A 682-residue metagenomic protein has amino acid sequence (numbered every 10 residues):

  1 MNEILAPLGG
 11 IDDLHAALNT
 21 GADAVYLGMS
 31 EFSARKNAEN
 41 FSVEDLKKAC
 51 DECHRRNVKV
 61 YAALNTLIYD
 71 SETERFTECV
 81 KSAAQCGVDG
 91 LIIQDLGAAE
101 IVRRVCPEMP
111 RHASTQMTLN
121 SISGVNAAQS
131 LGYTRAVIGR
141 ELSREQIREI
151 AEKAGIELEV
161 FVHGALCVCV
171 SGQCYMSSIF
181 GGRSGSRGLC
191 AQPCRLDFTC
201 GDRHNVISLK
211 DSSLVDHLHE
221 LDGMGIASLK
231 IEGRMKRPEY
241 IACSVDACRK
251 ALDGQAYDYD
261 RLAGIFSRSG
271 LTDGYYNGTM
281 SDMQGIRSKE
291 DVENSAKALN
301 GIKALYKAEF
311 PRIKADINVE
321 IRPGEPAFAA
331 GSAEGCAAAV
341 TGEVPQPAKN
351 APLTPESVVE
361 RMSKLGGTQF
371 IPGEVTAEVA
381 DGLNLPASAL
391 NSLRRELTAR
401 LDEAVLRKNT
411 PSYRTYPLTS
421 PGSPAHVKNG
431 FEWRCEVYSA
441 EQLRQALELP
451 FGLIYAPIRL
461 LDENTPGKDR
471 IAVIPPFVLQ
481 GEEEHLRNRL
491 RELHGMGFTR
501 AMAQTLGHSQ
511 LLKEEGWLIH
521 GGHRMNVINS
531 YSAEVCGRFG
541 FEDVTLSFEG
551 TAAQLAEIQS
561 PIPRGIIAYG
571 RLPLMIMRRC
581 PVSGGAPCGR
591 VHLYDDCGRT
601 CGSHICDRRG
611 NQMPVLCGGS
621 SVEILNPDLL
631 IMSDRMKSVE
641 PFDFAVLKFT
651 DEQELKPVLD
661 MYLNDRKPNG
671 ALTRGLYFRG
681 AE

Functional and structural regions predicted by a protein language model:
M1-N19, A24-R35, A49-C50, R56-A84 (+5 more regions): Surface-exposed amphipathic alpha-helical tracts and adjacent flexible/coil segments at the periphery of soluble enzymes
F41-L46, D51: Glycine/small-residue-rich interface belts in oligomeric ring/scaffold proteins and their assembly partners
M117-S121: Conserved phosphate-binding/catalytic loop of the ribokinase/pfkB sugar-kinase fold
